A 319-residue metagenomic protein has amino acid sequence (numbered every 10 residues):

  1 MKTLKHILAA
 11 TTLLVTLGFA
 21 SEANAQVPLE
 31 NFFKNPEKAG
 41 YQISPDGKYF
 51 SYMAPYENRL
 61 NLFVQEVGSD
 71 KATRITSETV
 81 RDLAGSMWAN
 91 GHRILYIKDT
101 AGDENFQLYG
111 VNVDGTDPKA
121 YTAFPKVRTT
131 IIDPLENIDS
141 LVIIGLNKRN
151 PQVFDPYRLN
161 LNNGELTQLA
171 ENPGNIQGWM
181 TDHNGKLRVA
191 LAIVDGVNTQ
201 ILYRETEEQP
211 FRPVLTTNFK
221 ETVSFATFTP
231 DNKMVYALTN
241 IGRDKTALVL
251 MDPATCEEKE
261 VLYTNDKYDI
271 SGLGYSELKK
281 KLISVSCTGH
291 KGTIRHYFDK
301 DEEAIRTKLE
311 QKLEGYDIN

Functional and structural regions predicted by a protein language model:
M1-T11: Bacterial N-terminal signal peptides that target proteins for export
T12-L13, A23: Cleavable N-terminal signal peptides
F19-A25: Sec/Tat signal peptide C-region and signal peptidase I cleavage site
F33-A39, P45, E57-L62, S77-A84 (+1 more regions): Peripheral, non-catalytic segments that deliver or gate enzyme domains
A72: Active-site-proximal cofactor/substrate-binding loop regions of enzyme domains
